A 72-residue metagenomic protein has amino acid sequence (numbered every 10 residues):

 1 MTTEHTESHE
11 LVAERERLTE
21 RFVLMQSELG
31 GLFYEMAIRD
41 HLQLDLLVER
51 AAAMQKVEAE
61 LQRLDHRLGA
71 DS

Functional and structural regions predicted by a protein language model:
M1-E7, L32-D40: Short, charge-rich amphipathic alpha-helices with coiled-coil/heptad character
M1-R21: Short, charge/polar-rich alpha-helical segments
L11-A13, M25, Q62: Exposed, low-complexity/repetitive linear segments and helix-based recognition motifs, biased toward charged/polar
V12, L44-A52: Short, charged, amphipathic alpha-helical segments
T19, G30-G31: Generic intrinsically disordered, low-complexity segments enriched for polar/acidic and small residues
T19-V23, A53-S72: Amphipathic alpha-helical coiled-coil segments
L24, G31, E35-I38, D45 (+2 more regions): Heptad-repeat coiled-coil alpha-helices
